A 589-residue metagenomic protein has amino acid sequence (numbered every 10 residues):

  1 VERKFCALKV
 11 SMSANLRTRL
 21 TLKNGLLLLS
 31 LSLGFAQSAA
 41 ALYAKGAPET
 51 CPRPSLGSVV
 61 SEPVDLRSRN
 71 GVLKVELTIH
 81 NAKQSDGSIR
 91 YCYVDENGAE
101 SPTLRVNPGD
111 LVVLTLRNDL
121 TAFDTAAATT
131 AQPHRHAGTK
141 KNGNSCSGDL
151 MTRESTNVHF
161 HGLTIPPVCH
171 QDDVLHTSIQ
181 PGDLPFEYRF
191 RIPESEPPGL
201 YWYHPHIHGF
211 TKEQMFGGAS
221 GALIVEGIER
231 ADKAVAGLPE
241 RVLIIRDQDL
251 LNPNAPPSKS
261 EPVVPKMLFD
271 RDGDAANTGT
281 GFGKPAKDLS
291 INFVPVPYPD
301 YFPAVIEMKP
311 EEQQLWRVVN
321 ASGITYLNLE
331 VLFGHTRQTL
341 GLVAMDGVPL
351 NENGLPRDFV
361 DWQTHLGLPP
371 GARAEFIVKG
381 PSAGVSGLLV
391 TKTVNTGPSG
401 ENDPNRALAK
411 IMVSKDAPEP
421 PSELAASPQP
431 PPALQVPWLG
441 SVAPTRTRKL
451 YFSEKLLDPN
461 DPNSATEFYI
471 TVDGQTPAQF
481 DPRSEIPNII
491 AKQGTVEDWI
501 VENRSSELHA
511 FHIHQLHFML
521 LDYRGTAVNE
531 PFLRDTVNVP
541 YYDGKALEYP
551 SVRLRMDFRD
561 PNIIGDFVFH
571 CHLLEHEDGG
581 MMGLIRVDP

Functional and structural regions predicted by a protein language model:
V1-L20: N-terminal secretory signal peptides that target proteins for export/translocation
G25-A36: Bacterial N-terminal signal peptides
A39-Q180, P185-E187, F269-W316, A321 (+4 more regions): N-terminal, post-signal-peptide metal-ligating segments of extracellular/periplasmic oxidoreductases, dominated by
Q132-G143, S147-A231, P356-K415, S505-H509 (+1 more regions): Extracellular/periplasmic metallocenter environments
I165-P181, D249, S260-P432, T526-V528: Histidine- and aromatic-rich segments of cupredoxin/plastocyanin-like copper-binding domains
E226-V242, N252-P253, D416-V442: Low-complexity, Pro/Ser/Thr- and charge-rich linker/hinge segments at domain boundaries
F333-L350, R504-L533, L574-E577, R586-P589: Active/binding-pocket-proximal capping segment
G440, K449-L520, D535-H570: C-terminal substrate/ligand-recognition segments
